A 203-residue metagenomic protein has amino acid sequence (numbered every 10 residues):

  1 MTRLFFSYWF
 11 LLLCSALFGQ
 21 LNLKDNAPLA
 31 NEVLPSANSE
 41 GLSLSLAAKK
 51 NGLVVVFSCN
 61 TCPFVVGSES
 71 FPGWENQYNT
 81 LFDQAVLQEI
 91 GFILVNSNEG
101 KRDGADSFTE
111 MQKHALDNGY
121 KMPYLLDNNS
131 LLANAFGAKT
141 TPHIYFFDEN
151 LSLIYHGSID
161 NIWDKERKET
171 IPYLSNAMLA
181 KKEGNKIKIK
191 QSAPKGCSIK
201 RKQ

Functional and structural regions predicted by a protein language model:
M1-L21: Bacterial Sec-dependent N-terminal signal peptides
F18-S45, G73-W74: N-terminal "domain-start" segment that seeds a small globular fold
S43-W74, M178: Short active-site neighborhood of thiol/selenol oxidoreductases, capturing the structured segment around
K49-L53, L87-F92, G119-P123, E149-N150: Loop/turn elements at helix/coil->beta-strand transitions in domains of secreted/extracellular proteins
V66-L116, L131-N134: Structural microenvironment flanking redox-active thiols in thiol-disulfide oxidoreductases
M111-T141, F146-F147: Short, internal strand/loop/helix patches that form the active-site neighborhood or redox-interaction surface
F146-Q203: Thiol-/selenol-based redox modules, centered on thioredoxin-like and closely related oxidoreductase domains
